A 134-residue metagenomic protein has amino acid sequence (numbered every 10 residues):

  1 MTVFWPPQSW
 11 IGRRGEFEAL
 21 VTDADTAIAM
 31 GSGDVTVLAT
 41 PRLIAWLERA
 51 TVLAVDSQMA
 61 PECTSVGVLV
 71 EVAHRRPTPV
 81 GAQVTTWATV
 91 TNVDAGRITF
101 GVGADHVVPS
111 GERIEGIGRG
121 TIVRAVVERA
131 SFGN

Functional and structural regions predicted by a protein language model:
T2-A39: Catalytic strand-loop segment that frames the active site of acyl-thioester-processing enzymes
E16-T22, A73, T121-V123: Generic structural detector for well-ordered beta-strands
L38-R42, P79: Residues at secondary-structure transition points
T51-T85: Hydrophobic beta-strand-centered segment that forms part of the acyl-chain substrate-binding groove
P79-V80, T89-N134: HotDog/MaoC-like acyl-thioester-processing domains
